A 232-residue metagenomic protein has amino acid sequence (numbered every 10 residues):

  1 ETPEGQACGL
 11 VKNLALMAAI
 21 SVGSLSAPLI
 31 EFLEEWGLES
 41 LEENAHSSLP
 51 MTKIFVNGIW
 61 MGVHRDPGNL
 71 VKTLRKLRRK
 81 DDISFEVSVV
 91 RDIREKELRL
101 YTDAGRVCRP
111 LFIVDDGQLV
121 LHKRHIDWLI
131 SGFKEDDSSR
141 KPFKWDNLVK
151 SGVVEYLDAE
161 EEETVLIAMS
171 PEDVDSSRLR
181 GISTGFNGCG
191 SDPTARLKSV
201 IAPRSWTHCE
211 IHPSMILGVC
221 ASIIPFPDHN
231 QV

Functional and structural regions predicted by a protein language model:
E1-V232: Conduit-forming functional cores of very large proteins
